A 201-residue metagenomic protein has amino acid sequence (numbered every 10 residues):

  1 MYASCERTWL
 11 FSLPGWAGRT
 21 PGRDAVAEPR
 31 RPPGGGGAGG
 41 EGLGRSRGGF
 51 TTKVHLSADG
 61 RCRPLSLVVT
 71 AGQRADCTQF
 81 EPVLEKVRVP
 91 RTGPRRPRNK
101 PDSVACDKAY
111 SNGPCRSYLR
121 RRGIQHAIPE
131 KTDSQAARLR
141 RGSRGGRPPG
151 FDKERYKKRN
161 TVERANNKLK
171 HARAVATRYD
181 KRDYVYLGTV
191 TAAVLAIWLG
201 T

Functional and structural regions predicted by a protein language model:
M1-S46, A58-R61: Active-site- or DNA-interface-adjacent structural scaffold in DNA-acting proteins
G44, R178-L187: Structural motif
T52-P64, Q73, F80-V83, A165: Short conserved beta-strand segments at catalytic cores or DNA/RNA-binding microdomains of nucleic-acid binding
D59, L67-T70, C106-K108: Short His-Asn-centered micro-motif
V68-P94: Active-site beta-loop-alpha junctions of metal-dependent nucleic acid enzymes, especially the RNase H-like/DDE
Q73, R91-Y179: Helix-centered, glycine/charged polyanion-binding patches within enzymatic domains that contact phosphate-containing
P82-E85, N167, V194-I197: Generic alpha-helical structural context detector
T189-T201: Charged phosphate-binding loop/patch that engages nucleotide di/tri-phosphates or the phosphate backbone of nucleic
